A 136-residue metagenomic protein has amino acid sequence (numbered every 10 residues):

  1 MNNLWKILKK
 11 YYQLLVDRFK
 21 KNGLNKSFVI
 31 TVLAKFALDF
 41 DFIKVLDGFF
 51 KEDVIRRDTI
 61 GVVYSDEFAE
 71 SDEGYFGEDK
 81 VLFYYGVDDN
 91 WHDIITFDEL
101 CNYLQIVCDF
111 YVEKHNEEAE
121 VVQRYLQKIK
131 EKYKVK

Functional and structural regions predicted by a protein language model:
N2-G61: Negatively charged, low-complexity tracts enriched in Asp/Glu with abundant Ser/Thr
N2-N3, N22-N25, N90, N102 (+1 more regions): Detector for Asparagine
D17-R18, T31, K51-D53, E70-D72 (+3 more regions): Generic structural signal for short, flexible, solvent-exposed coil/loop and linker residues
R18, E73-Y75, L104, K130-Y133: Aromatic-enriched hydrophobic runs in primary sequence
L24-F28, F42, T96, E118 (+1 more regions): Alpha-helical structural motif
A34-A37, A69, A119: A sequence-composition feature that detects small, non-aromatic residues
V63-K114: Amphipathic protein-protein interaction modules
Q105-K136: Mixed-charge, Lys/Arg-enriched low-complexity segments
